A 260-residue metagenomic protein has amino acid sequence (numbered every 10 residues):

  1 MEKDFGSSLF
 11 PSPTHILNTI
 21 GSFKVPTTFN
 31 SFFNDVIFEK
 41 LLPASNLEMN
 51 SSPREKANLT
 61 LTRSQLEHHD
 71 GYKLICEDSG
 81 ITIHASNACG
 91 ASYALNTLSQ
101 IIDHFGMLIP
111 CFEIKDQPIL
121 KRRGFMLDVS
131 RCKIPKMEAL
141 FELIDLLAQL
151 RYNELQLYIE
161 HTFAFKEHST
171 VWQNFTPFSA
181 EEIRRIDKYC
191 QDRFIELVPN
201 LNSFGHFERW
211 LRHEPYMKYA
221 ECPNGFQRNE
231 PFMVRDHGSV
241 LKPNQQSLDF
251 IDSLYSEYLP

Functional and structural regions predicted by a protein language model:
M1-P118: Acidic, contiguous N-terminal accessory segments
L120-P260: Substrate-binding cleft of carbohydrate-active enzyme catalytic domains
